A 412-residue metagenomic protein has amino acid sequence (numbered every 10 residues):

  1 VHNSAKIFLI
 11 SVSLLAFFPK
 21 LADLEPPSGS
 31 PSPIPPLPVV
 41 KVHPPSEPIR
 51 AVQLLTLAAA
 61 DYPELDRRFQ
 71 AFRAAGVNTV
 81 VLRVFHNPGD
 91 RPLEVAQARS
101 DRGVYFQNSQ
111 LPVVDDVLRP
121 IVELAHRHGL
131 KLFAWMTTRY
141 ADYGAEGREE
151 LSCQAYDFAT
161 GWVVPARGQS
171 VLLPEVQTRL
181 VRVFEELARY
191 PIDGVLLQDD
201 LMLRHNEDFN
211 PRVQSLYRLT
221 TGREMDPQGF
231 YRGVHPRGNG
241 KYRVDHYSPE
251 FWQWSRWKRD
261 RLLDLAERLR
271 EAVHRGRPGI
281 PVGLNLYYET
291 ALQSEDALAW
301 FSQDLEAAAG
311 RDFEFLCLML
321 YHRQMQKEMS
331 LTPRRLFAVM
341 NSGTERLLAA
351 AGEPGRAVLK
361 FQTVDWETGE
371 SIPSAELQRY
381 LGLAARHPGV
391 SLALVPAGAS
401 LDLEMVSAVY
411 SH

Functional and structural regions predicted by a protein language model:
H43-I49, F133-Y190, V244-F251: Active-site-adjacent "subsite" loops/lids of carbohydrate-active enzymes
R50-A59, S100-D115, V163-V181, P249-L263 (+2 more regions): The substrate-binding groove and active-site-proximal loops of carbohydrate-active enzymes, especially glycoside
Q53, F133-Y140, L196-L203, R232-G238 (+2 more regions): Aromatic-lined carbohydrate-recognition surfaces of secreted/lumenal glycan-active proteins
E64-D90, R189-G194, A308-M319, A384-H387 (+1 more regions): Catalytic domains of carbohydrate-active enzymes, especially glycoside hydrolases
A75-V114, A408: Aromatic-lined carbohydrate-binding/catalytic grooves of carbohydrate-active enzymes
T79-V84, V117-W162, L196-M202, G279-P281: Glycine-rich, aromatic-flanked loop segments that form ligand/cofactor-binding clefts across common enzyme folds
P92-Y105, A141-V163, D199-Y242: Aromatic- and acidic-residue-enriched segments that line the glycan-binding/catalytic groove of carbohydrate-active
L305-H412: Substrate-binding cleft of secreted/luminal carbohydrate-active enzymes
